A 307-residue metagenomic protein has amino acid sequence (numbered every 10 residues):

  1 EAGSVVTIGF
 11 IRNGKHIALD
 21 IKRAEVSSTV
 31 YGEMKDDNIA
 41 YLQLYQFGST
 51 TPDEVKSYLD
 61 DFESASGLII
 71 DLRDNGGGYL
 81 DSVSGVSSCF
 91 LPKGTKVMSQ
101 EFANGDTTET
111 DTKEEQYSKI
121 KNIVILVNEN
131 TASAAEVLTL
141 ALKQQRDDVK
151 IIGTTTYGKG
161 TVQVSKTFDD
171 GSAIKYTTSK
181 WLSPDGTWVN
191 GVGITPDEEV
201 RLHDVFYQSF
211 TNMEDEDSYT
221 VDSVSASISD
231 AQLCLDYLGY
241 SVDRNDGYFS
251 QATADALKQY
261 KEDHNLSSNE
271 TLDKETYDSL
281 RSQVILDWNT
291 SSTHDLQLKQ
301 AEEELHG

Functional and structural regions predicted by a protein language model:
E1-K159, Q163-S165: Cleft-lining beta-strand/loop regions that shape enzyme active-site pockets
E25-E33, L280-H294: Intrinsically disordered, low-complexity Ser/Thr-rich linker and spacer segments in cell-wall-related proteins
D60-S64, S88-T95, N128-A132, K143-D147 (+4 more regions): Sec-exported extracytoplasmic/periplasmic mature domains
I174-Y176: Short, small/polar residue-rich loop motifs at catalytic or cofactor-binding pockets
L182-S218: Primarily N-terminal secretory
Y219-V284: A short amphipathic alpha-helical interaction element
N289-G307: Residue-level signal for protein termini and structural transition zones
